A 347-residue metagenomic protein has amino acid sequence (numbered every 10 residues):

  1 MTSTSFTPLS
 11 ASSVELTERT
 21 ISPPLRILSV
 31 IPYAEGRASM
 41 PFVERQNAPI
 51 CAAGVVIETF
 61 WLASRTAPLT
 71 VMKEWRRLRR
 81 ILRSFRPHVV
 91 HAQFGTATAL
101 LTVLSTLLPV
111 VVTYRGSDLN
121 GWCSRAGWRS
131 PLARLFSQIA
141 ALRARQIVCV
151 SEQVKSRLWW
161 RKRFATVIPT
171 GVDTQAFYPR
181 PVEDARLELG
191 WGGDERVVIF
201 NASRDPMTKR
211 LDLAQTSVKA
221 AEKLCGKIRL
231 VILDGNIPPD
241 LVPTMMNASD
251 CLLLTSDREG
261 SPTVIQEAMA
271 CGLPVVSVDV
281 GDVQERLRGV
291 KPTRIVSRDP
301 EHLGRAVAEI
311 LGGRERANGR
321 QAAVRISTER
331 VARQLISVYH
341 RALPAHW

Functional and structural regions predicted by a protein language model:
L28, W191-K209, Q215-V218: Conserved donor-binding/catalytic core segment of Leloir-type glycosyltransferases
R79-R80, R129-I147: Membrane-proximal helix-turn-helix segments that form the acceptor-binding/catalytic region of lipid-linked
L82, T244-S249: Short alpha-helical donor nucleotide-sugar binding micro-motif in glycosyltransferases
A92-T98, Y114: Short His-centered aromatic/hydrophobic patch
Q138-V182: Donor nucleotide-sugar binding/catalytic pocket of nucleotide-sugar-dependent glycosyltransferases
D257: Aromatic "clamp/platform" in nucleotide-sugar-dependent glycosyltransferases that forms part of the donor/acceptor
I265, P274-S277: Short hydrophobic beta-strand element within catalytic cores of glycosyltransferases and related nucleotide-activated
G289-E301, A308-G312: Conserved acidic donor-binding segment of nucleotide-sugar-dependent glycosyltransferases
